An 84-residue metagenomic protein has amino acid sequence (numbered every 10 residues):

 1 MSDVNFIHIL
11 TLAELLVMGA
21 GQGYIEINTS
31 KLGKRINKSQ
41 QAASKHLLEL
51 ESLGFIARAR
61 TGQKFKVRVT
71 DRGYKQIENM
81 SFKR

Functional and structural regions predicted by a protein language model:
V4-H8, N28, T61-F82: Short, cationic-aromatic polyanion-contact patches
F6, N37-S52: Short amphipathic alpha-helical interaction segments
I7-E26: Short helix->loop/beta-hairpin flanking segments within DNA-binding domains
L12-L15, L32, L47-L50: Generic leucine side-chain signal with a strong bias for well-ordered alpha-helical environments
I25-I36: A short alpha-helical element within helix-turn-helix/winged-helix DNA-binding domains across DNA-binding proteins
E51-T61: A short, conserved structural fragment
